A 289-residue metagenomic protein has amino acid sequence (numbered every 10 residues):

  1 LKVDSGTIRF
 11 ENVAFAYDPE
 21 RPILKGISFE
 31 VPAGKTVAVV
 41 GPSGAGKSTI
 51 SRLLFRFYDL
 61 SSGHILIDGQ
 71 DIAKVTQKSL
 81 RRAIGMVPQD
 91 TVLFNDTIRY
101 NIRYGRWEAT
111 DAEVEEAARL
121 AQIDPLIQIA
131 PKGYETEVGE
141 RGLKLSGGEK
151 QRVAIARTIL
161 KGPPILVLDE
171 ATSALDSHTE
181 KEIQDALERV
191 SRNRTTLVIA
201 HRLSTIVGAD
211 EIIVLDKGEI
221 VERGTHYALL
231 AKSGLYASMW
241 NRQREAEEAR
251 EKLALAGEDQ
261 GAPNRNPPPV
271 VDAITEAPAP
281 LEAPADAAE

Functional and structural regions predicted by a protein language model:
L1-E289: ABC-type nucleotide-binding domain
